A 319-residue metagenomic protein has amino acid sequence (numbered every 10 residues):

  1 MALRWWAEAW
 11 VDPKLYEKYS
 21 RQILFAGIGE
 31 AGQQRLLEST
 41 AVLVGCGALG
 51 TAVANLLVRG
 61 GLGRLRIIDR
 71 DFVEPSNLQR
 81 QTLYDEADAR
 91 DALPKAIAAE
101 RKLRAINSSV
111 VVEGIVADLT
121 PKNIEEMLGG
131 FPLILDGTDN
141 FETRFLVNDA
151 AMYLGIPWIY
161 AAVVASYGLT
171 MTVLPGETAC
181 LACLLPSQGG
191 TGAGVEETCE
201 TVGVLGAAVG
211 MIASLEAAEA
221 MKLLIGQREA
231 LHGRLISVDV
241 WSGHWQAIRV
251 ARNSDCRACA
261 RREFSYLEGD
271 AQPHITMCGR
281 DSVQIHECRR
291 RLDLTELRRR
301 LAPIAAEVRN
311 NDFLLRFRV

Functional and structural regions predicted by a protein language model:
A2-V319: Adenine nucleotide-associated cytosolic modules
